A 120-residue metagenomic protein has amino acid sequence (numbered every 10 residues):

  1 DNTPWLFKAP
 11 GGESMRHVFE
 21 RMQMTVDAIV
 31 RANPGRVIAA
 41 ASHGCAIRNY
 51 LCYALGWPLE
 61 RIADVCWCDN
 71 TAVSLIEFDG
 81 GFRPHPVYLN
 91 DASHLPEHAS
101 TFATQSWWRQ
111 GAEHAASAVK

Functional and structural regions predicted by a protein language model:
D1-H17, Q110-A116: Short glycine/proline- and acidic residue-enriched helix-loop micro-motifs that form flexible lids or anion-recognition
M15, F19-Q23, C66: Amphipathic, non-transmembrane alpha-helical scaffold segments
M22, A41-C45, L89: Short, well-ordered beta-to-alpha junction loops that form the rim of enzyme active sites and present histidine/acidic
M24-A32: A generic secondary-structure signal
I29, R36-G44: Generic beta-sheet signal
R31, R36, C52-K120: Acidic, low-complexity terminal tails and accessory targeting/binding regions of phosphate-metabolizing enzymes
A46-Y50: Glycine-rich phosphate-binding loops at beta-strand->alpha-helix junctions
